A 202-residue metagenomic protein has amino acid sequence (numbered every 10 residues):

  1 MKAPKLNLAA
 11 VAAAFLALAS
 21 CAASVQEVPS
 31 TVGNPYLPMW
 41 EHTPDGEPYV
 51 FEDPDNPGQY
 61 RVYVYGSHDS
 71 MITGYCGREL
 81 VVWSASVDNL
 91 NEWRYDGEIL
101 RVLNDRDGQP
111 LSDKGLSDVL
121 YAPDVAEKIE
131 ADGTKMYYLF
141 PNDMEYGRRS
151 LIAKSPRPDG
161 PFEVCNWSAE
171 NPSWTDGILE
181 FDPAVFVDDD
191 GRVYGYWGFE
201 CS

Functional and structural regions predicted by a protein language model:
M1-V11: Bacterial N-terminal signal peptides that target proteins for export
K2-P4, A19, S84: Disordered, low-complexity tails and leader-like regions
A9-A19: Bacterial N-terminal signal peptides
C21-S202: Carbohydrate-active catalytic/glycan-binding domains of CAZyme proteins, especially the secreted or lumenal ectodomains
